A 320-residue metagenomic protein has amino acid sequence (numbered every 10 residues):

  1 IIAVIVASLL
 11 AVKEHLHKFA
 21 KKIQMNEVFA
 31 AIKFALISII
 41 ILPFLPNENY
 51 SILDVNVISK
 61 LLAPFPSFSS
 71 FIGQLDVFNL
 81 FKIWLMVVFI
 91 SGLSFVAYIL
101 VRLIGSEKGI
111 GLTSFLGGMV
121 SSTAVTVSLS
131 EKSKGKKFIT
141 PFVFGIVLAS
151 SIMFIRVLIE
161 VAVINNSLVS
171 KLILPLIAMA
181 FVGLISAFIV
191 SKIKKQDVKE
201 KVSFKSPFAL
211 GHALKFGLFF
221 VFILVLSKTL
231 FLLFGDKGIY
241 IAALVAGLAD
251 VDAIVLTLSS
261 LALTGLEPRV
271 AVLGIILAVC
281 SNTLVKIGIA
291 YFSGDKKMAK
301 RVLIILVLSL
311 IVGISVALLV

Functional and structural regions predicted by a protein language model:
I2-V4, K21-K33, G105-L116, K137-L148 (+3 more regions): Cytoplasmic-side transmembrane-helix entry/capping segments in multi-pass membrane proteins
L9-I23, F95-I104, T126-K136, F188-V198 (+1 more regions): C-terminal ends of transmembrane helices
L16, V198-G265: Transmembrane helical segments that form the transport core of multi-pass membrane transport proteins
Q24-A35, F71-L85, K199-L226: Membrane-water interface at loop-to-transmembrane-helix junctions
L45-V55, V147-S170, G288-D295: Transmembrane helix-loop junctions at the membrane interface of multipass transporters and ion channels
N56-S94, L174-M179, L210-F219, K296-I311: Entry/N-cap segments of selected transmembrane alpha helices and their immediately preceding amphipathic helices
L116, V120-S121, V127-I139, G145-I152 (+3 more regions): Membrane-interfacial helix-loop connectors
I155-I159, I173, L266-V320: C-terminal transmembrane helix pair
